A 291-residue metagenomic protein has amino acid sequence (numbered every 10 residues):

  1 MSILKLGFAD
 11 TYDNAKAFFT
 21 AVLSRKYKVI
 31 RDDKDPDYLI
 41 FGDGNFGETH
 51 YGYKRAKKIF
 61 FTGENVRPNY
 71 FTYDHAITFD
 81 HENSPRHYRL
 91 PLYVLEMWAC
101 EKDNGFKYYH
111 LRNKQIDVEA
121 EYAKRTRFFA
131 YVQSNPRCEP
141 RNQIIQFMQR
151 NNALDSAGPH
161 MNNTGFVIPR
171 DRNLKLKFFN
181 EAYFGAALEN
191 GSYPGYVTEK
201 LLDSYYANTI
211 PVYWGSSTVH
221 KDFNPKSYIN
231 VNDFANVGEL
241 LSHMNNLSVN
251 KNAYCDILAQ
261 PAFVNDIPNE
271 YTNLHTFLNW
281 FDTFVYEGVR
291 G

Functional and structural regions predicted by a protein language model:
S2-T62, V66-S156, H160-G291: Pol beta-like nucleotidyltransferase catalytic core
